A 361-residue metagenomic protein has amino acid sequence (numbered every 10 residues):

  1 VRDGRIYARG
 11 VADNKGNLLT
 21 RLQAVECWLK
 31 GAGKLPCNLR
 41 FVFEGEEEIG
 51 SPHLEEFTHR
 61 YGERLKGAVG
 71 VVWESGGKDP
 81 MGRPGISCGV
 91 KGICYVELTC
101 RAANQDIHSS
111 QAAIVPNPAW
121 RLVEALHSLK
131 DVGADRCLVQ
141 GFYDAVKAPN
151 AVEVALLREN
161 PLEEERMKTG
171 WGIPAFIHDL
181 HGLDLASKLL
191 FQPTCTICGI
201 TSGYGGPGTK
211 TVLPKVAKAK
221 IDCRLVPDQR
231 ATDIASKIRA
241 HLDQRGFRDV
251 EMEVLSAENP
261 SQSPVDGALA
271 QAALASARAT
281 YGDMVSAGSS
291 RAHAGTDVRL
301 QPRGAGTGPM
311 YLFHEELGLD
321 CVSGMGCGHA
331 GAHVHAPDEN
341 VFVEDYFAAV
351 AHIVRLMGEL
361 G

Functional and structural regions predicted by a protein language model:
V1-A12: Catalytic-core environment of secreted peptidases
R5, L39-S51, E74-D79, A102-Q105 (+3 more regions): Acidic, glycine-rich active-site loops and adjacent beta-strand->loop/helix elements that engage anionic groups
G10-G89: Acidic/histidine-rich catalytic neighborhood of metal-dependent amide-processing enzymes
R64, D79, C88-G89, I93 (+3 more regions): Acidic-enriched catalytic cores of C-N bond-cleaving enzymes acting on peptides and small amides
P84-C88, G206-T211: Short beta-strand/turn micro-motifs at beta-sheet edges
T99-R101, D106, L122, F191 (+4 more regions): Zn-dependent metallopeptidase/amidohydrolase metal-coordination segment
C223-V226, E251-D266, G288-A292, R303-G304: A short beta-alpha structural unit
S261-T280: Short, low-order "capping/linker" segments at domain edges
